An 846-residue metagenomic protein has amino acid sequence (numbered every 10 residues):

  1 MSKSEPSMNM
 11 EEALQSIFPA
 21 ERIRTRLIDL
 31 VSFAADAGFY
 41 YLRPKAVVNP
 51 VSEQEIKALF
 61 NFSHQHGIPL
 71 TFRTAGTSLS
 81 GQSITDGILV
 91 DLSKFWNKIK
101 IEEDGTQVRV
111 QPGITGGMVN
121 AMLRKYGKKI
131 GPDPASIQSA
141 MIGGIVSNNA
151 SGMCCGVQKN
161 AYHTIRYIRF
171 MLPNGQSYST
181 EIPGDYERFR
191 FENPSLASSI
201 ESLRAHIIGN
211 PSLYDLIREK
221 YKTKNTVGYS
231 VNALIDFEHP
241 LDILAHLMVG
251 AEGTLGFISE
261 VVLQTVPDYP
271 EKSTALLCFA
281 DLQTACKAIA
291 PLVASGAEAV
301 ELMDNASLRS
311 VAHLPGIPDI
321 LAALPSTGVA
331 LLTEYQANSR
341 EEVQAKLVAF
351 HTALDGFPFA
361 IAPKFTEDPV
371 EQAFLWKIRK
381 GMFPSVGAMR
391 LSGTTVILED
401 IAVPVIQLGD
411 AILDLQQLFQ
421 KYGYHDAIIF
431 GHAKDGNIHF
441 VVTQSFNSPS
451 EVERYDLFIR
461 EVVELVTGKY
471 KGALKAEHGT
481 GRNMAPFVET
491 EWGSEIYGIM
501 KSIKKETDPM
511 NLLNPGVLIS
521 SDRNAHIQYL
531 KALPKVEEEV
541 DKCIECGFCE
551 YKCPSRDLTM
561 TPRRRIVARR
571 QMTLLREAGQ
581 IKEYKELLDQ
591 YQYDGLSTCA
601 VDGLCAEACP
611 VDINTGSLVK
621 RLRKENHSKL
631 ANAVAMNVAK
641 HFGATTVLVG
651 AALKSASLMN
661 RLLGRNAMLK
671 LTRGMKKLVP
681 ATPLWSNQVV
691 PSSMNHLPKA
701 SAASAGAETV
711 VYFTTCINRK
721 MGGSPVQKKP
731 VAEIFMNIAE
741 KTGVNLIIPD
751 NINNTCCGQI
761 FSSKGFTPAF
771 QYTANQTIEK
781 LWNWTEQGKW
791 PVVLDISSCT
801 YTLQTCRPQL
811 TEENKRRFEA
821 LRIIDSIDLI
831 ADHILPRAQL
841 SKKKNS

Functional and structural regions predicted by a protein language model:
M1-Q65, A75-T106, T254, I258-K272 (+3 more regions): N-terminal flexible segment immediately upstream of the FAD-binding catalytic core in FAD-dependent oxidoreductases
L14, G38-L70, I88, L92-P134 (+3 more regions): N-terminal glycine-rich flavin-associated loop
A20-L27, R73, I130-P134, I207 (+10 more regions): Flexible, glycine/charged-enriched surface loops at secondary-structure junctions
G38-F39, L79-S80, I84, L123-Y167 (+5 more regions): A gly/ser-rich beta-alpha-beta helix-loop segment of oxidoreductase catalytic cores
V261, A297-S392, A427, G431-H432 (+5 more regions): Terminal amphipathic helices with adjacent charged low-complexity linkers/tails
S385, M389, P486-K535: Activity-critical C-terminal alpha-helical subdomain
D508, G616-S846: Iron-sulfur cluster-binding electron-transfer modules in prokaryotic oxidoreductases
I519-V540, R556-R661, R665, A769-T777 (+2 more regions): Ferredoxin-type iron-sulfur electron-transfer modules in oxidoreductases and energy-metabolism complexes
